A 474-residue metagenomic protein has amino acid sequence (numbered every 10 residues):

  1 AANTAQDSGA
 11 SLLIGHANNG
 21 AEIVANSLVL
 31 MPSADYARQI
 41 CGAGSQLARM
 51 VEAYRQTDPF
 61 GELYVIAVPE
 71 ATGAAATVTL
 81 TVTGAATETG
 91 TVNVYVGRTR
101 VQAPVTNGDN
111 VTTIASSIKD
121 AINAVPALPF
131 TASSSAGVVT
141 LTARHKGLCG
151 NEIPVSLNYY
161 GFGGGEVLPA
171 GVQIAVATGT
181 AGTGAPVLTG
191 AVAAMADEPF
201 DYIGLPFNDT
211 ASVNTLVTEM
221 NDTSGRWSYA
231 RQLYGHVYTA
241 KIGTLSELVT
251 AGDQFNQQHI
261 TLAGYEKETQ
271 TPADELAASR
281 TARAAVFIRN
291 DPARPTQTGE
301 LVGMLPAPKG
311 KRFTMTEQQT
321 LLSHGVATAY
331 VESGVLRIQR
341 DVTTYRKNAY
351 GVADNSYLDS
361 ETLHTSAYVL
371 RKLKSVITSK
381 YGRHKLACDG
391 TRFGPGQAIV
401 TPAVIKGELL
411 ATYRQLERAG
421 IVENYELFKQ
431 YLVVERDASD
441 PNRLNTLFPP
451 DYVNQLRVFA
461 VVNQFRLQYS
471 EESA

Functional and structural regions predicted by a protein language model:
A1-E62, Q297-T320, H324-A474: Structured, hydrophobic secondary-structure cores that serve as assembly/anchoring elements
A1-T87, T91-R100, V105, A143 (+3 more regions): Structural signature of extracellular appendage/secretion-system components
S33-C41, G84-P154, I203, D222: Extended, beta-strand-rich, solvent-exposed assembly scaffolds of outer structural proteins
C41-T57, A67-P69, G163-P169, Q173-G303: A glycine-rich, acidic short-motif signal
V78-V82, V138-A143, L336-R340, L444-F448: Generic recognition of long tandem-repeat/solenoid scaffolds
N93-V94, P129-S134, Y160-I174: Short, exposed beta-strand/loop patches in secreted or surface proteins that constitute
Y95, L148-G165, V462-Q464: Extended Gly/Ser/Thr-rich low-complexity repeat segments, especially those forming or decorating extracellular
V111-A115, K119, V213, A398 (+2 more regions): Generic alpha-helical secondary structure
